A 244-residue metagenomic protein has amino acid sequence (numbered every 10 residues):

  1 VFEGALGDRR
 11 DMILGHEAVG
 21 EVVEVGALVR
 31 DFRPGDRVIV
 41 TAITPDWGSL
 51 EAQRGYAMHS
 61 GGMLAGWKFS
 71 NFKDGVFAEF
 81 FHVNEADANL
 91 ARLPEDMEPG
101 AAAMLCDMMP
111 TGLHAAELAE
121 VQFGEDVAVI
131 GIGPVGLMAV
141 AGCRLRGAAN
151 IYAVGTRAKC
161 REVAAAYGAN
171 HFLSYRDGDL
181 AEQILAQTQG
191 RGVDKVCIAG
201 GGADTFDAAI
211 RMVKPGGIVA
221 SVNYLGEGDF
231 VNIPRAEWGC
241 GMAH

Functional and structural regions predicted by a protein language model:
F2-Q53, P94-D96: Glycine-rich beta-strand-centered segment in the early N-terminal region that forms part of a ligand/cofactor-binding
V38, L90-G178, E182: Mid-domain Rossmann-like dinucleotide-binding core that forms the NAD(H)/NADP(H) cofactor-binding site
I39, D194-C197: N-terminal Rossmann-like NAD(P) cofactor-binding module of classical short-chain dehydrogenase/reductase
T41-A91, E95: Cysteine-cluster motifs in flexible loop/terminal segments that predominantly coordinate metals
Q183-V193: A short acidic, Gly/Pro-enriched loop at the edge of an enzyme's catalytic core that lines a small-molecule cofactor
G202-H244: Glycine-rich phosphate-binding loop and adjacent beta-alpha segment of Rossmann(oid) nucleotide-cofactor-binding
